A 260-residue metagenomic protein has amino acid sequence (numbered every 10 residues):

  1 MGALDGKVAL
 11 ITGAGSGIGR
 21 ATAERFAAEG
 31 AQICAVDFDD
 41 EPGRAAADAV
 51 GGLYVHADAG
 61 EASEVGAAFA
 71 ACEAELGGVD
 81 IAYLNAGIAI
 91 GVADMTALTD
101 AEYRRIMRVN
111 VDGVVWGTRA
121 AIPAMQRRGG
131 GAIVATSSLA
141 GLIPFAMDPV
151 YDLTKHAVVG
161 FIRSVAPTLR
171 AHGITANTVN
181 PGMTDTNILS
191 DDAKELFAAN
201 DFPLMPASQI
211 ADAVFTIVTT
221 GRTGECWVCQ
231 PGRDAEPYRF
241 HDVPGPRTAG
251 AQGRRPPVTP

Functional and structural regions predicted by a protein language model:
G15-S16: Conserved glycine-rich cofactor-binding loop
D40-E41, A57-A67, D100: The beta1-alpha1 cofactor-binding region of Rossmann-like NAD(H)/NADP(H)-dependent oxidoreductases
A93-M95, T99-R104: Substrate-binding pocket helix/loop in short-chain dehydrogenase/reductase
T118, T154: Active-site helix of classical SDR
P123, P167-T168: Alpha-helical segment proximal to the catalytic Tyr-Lys
S138: Residue(s) in the substrate-gating loop at a strand-loop-helix junction that position the organic substrate next
T178, K194-F240: C-terminal helical subdomain
